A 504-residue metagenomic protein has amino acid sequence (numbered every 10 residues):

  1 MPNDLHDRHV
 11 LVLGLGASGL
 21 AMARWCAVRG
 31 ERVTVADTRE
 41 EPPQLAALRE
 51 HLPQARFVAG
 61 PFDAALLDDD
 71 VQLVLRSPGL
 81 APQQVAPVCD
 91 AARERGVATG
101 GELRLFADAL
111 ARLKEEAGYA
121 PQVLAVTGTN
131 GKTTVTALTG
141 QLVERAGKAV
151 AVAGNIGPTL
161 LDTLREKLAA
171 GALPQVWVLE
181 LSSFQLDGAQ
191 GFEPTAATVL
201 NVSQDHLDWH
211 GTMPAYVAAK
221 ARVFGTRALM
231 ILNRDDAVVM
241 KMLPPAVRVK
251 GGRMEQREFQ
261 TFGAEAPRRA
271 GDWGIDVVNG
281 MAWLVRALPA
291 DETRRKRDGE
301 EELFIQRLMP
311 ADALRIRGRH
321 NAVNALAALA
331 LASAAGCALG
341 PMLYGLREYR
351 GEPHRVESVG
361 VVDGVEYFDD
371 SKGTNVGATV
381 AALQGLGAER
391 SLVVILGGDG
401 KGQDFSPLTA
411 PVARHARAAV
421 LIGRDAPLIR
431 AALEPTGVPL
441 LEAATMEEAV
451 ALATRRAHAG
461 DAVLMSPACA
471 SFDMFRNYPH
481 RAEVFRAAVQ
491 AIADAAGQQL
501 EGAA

Functional and structural regions predicted by a protein language model:
N3-H9, M22-R29, L308-A416, A431-E434: Nucleotide phosphate-binding/pyrophosphate-handling subdomain across enzymes that bind or process nucleotide phosphates
L15: Glycine-rich Rossmann-fold phosphate-binding loop(s) that bind the pyrophosphate of adenine dinucleotide cofactors
W25-A27, R49, A65-D69, P78 (+6 more regions): Phosphate-binding loop of NTP-binding sites
C26, V74, V126, N155 (+13 more regions): Residue-level signal for inorganic ion chemistry
E31-L48: NAD(P)-binding Rossmann-fold cofactor-contacting core
D37, V58-P61, G100-L105, G154 (+4 more regions): Beta-strand->loop->alpha-helix junctions that form or flank phosphate-binding loops in nucleotide-handling enzymes
R49, Q54, S406-D461, L500-A504: C-terminal helical cap/extension that packs against the catalytic core of soluble nucleotide-cofactor enzymes
H51-L66: Glycine-rich, highly charged phosphate/nucleotide-binding loops
